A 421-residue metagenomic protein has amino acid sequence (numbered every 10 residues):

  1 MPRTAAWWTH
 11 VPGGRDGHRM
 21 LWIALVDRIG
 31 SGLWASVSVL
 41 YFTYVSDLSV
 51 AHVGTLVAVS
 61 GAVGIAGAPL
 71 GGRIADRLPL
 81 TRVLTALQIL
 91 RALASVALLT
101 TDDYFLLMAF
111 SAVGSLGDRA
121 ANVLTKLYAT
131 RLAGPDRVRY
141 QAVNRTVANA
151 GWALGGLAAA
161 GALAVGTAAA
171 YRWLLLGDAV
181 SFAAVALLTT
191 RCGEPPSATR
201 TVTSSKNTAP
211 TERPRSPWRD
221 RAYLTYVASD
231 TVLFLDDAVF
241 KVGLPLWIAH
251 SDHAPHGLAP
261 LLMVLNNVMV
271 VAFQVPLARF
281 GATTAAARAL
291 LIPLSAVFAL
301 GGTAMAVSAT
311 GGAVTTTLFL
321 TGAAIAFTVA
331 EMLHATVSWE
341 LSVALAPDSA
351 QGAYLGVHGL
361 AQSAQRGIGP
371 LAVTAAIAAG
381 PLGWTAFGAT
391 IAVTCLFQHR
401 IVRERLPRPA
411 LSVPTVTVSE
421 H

Functional and structural regions predicted by a protein language model:
M1-H18, C192-V232, T415-H421: Juxtamembrane intracellular "pre-TM" segments in multi-pass secondary transporters
A6-G61, A222-N266: Helix-loop boundary and gating motifs at the non-cytosolic
Y44, L154-W173, H250, I368-F387: Transmembrane alpha-helix termini and helix-breaking/packing motifs in multi-pass membrane transporters
I65-T101: Conserved MFS/SLC helix-loop-helix module at the cytosolic interface between two early adjacent transmembrane helices
A66-P79, L163, A272-R288: Helix-to-loop junctions at the C-terminal end of transmembrane segments in multipass secondary transporters
R82-V96, A289-M305: Structural signature of the two symmetry-related core transmembrane helices
F110-A148: Cytoplasmic helix-loop-helix junction between adjacent transmembrane helices in 12-TM secondary transporters
A160, V180-T201, F397-I401: C-terminal membrane-cytosol helix-exit motif in multi-pass small-molecule transporters
